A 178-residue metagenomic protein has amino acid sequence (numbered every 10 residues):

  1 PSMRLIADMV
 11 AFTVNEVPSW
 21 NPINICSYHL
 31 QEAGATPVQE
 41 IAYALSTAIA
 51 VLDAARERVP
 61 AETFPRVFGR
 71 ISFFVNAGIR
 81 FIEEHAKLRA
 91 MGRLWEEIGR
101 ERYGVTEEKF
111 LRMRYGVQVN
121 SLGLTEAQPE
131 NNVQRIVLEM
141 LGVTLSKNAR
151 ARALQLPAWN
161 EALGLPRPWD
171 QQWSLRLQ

Functional and structural regions predicted by a protein language model:
P1-E84, R102-V105, K109-Q118, T144 (+2 more regions): Catalytic alpha/beta active-site cores
P1-T13, G92, Q128-E139, D170 (+1 more regions): Phosphate/diphosphate-binding loops
Y43-S46, F74, F81-L94, A127-Q134: Charged, flexible cofactor/metal-binding loops and thiol motifs
H85, A162-Q178: A conserved active-site cap/scaffold subdomain adjacent to cofactor or substrate pockets
V119-P129, A162-G164: Acidic/histidine-rich catalytic neighborhood
N131-N160, L177: Conserved phosphate/anionic-ligand binding catalytic regions in large, soluble enzymes, centered on
